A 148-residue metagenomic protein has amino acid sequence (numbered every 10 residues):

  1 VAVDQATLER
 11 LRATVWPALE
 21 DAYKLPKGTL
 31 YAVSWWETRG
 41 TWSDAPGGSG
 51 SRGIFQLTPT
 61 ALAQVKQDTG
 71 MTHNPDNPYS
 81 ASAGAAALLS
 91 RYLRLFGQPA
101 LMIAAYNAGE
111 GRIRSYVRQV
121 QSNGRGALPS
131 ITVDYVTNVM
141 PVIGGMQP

Functional and structural regions predicted by a protein language model:
A2-P148: Catalytic glycan-binding domains that act on GlcNAc-containing polysaccharides
